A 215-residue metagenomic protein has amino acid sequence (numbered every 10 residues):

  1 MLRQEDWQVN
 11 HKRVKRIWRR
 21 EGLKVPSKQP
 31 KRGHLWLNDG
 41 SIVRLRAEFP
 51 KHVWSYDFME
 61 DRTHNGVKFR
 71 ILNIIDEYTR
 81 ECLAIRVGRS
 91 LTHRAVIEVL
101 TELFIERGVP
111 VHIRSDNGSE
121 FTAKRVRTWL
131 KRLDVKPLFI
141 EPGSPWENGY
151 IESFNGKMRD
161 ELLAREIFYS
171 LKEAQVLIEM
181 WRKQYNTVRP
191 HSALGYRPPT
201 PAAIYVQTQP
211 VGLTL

Functional and structural regions predicted by a protein language model:
M1-V53, S144, P198-Q207: Basic, flexible linker segments flanking DNA-binding modules in nucleic acid-interacting mobile-element proteins
V14, W18, D57, I74 (+10 more regions): Mobile genetic element proteins and their domesticated derivatives, centered on retroelements and DNA transposons
S27-P30, I113-N117, R132-Y150, E166-L171: RNase H-like polynucleotidyl transferase catalytic core
H52-L83, R89-L91: An active-site-proximal beta-strand-loop segment
T63, V67, I85-R107, S119: Active-site beta-loop-alpha junctions of metal-dependent nucleic acid enzymes, especially the RNase H-like/DDE
L100, R107-T122, E141, Y196-T200: Acidic/histidine-rich, metal-coordinating catalytic segments
K131-V135, G156-L215: C-terminal domain-tail junction helix/linker
